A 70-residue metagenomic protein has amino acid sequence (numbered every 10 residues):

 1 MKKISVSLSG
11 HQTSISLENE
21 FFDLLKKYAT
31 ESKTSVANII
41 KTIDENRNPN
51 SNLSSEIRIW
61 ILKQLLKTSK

Functional and structural regions predicted by a protein language model:
M1-S16: Short Lys/Arg-rich basic patches
I4, R47-N48: Membrane-interacting alpha-helical segments
S14, E20, E31-E45: Amphipathic, hydrophobic secondary-structure cores in small proteins
S16, S35, N52, E56: Amphipathic alpha-helical recognition patches that constitute DNA-binding helices
L25: Aromatic/hydrophobic pocket-lining residues that form π-stacking "cages" and hydrophobic walls in ligand
N48-K70: C-terminal structural segments of small proteins and small subunits
